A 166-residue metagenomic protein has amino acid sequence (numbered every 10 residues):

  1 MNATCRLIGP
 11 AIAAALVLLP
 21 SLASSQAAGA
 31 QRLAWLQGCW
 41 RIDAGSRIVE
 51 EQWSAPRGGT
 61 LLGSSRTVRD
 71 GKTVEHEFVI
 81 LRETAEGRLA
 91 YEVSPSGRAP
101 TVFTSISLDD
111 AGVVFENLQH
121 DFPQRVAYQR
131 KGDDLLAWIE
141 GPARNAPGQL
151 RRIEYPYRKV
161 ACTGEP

Functional and structural regions predicted by a protein language model:
M1-C5: N-terminal secretory signal peptides that target proteins for export/translocation
G9-S21: Bacterial N-terminal signal peptides
Q26-C39: N-terminal helix-cap/turn-to-beta initiation motif at the start of protein domains
Q37, I42-Q119: Central antiparallel beta-sheet cores of small beta-barrel/beta-sandwich binding domains
P100-S105, D110, R130-L136, E140-P166: Edge beta-strand at a domain terminus
V126-Y128: Exposed beta-sheet edge/beta-hairpin loop segments within beta-rich domains
